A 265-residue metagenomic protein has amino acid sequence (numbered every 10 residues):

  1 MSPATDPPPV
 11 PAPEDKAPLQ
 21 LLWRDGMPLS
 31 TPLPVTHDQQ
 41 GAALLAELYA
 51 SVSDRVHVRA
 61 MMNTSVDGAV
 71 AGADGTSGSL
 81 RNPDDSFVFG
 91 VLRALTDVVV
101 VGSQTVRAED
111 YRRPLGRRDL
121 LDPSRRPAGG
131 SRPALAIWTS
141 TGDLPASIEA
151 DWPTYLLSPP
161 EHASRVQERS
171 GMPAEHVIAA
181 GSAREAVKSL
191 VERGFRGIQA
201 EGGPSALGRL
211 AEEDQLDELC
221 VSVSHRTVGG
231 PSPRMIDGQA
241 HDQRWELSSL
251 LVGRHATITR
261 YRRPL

Functional and structural regions predicted by a protein language model:
M1-L265: Enzymes that bind and transform nitrogen-containing heteroaromatic metabolites
